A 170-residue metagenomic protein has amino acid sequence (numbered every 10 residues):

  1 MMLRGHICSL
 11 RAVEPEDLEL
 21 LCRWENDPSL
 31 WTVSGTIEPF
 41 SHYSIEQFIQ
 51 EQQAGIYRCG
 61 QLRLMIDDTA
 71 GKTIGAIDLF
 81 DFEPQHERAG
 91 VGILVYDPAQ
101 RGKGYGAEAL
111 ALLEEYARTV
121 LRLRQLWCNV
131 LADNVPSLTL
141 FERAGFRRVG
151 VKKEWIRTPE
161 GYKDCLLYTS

Functional and structural regions predicted by a protein language model:
M1-E46: A short, well-structured alpha-helix characteristic of acyl/acetyltransferase catalytic modules
L20, G90, E108, Q125 (+2 more regions): Amphipathic alpha-helical recognition patches that constitute DNA-binding helices
F40-Q100: Acetyl-CoA-dependent GNAT
K72-G75, P136, Y162: Glycine-rich acetyl-CoA-binding "A-motif" of GNAT/NAT acetyltransferases
G102-Y116, T139, R143: Conserved acetyl-CoA-binding loop-helix of GNAT-fold acetyltransferases
W127-V130, R147-D164: Conserved catalytic-core motifs of GNAT/GCN5-like acyltransferases
C128-L138: Conserved beta-strand-loop-alpha-helix junction that forms the acyl-donor binding cleft
Y168-T169: Conserved small/polar residues in nucleotide/adenosyl-binding loops
